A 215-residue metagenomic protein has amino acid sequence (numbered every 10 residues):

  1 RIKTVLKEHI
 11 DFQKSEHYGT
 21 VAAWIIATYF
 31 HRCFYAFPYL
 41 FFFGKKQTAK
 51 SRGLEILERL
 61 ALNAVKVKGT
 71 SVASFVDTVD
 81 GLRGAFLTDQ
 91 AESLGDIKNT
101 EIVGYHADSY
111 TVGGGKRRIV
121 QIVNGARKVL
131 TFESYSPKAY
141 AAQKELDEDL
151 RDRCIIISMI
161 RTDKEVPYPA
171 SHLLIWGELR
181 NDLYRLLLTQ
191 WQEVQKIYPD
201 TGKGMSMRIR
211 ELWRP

Functional and structural regions predicted by a protein language model:
R1-D80, T201-G204, I209-P215: P-loop NTPase catalytic core of nucleic-acid-dependent motor ATPases
I25, L57, D89, H106 (+2 more regions): Conserved RecA-like P-loop NTPase ATPase core
R32-Y35, V76-G81, N99, V112 (+2 more regions): Conserved catalytic network of the ASCE P-loop NTPase/AAA+ motor domain
E58, L62, E101-K128: Conserved catalytic/switch belt of AAA+ P-loop NTPases
K68-A85, E92-T100, G104, N124-V129: Conserved alpha-helical scaffold flanking the Walker A/P-loop in AAA+ ATPase domains
L82-A85, G114-R118, E133-A139: Loop/turn-to-beta-strand initiation segments
A85-G113, Q143-D152: Conserved AAA+/SF3 P-loop NTPase catalytic/coupling segment centered on the Walker-B
K128-S134, Q143-P215: Phosphate-sensing "switch" segment of ASCE/P-loop ATPases
